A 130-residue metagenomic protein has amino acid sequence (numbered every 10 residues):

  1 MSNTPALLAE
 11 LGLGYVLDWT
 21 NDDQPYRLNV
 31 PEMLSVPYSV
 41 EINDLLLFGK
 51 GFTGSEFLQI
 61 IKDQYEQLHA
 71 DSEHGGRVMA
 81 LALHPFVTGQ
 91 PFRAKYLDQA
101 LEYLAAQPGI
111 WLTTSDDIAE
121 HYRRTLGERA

Functional and structural regions predicted by a protein language model:
M1-G75: Active-site-adjacent pocket scaffolds in enzyme catalytic domains
K62-A130: C-terminal domain-boundary segment and adjacent tail
